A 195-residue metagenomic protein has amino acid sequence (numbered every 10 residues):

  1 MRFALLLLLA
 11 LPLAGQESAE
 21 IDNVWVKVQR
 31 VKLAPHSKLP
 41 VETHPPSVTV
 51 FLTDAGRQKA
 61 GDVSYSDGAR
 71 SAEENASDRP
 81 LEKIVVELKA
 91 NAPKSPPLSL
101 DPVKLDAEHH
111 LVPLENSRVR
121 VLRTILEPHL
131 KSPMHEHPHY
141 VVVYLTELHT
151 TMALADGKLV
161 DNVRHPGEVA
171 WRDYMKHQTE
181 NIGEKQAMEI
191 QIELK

Functional and structural regions predicted by a protein language model:
F3-L13: Sec-dependent N-terminal signal peptides
E17-P40, H44-L52, V103-S132, H139-V142 (+1 more regions): A short glycine-rich, His/Asp/Glu-containing loop-to-beta-strand
W25, R30, G56-R70, D156-Y174: Short acidic-glycine-tyrosine-enriched beta hairpin
P35, A60, P128, T146 (+1 more regions): Short, flexible surface segments
H44-Q58, H137-G157: Glycine- and acidic-residue-biased ligand/ion/polar-headgroup-sensing regions
S47, D54, G68-A90, E147 (+1 more regions): Ligand-binding loop in jelly-roll beta-barrel domains
A76-S117: Surface-exposed beta-loop interaction hotspot
